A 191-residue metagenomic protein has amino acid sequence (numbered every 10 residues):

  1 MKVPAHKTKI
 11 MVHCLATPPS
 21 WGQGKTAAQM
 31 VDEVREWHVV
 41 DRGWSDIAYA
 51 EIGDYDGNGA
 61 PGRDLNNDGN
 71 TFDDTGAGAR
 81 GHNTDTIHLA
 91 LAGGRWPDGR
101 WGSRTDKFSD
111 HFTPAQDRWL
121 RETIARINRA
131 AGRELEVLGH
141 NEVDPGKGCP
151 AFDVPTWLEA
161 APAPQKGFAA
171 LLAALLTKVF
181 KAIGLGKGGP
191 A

Functional and structural regions predicted by a protein language model:
M1-A28, D54-D68, R80-I87, L91-A191: Basic/polar, cationic surfaces and motifs that engage anionic cell-wall and phosphate/carboxylate ligands
K25-H38: Short Gly/aromatic-enriched secondary-structure transition segments
E36, A50, D54-G57: Acidic, glycine-rich loop-and-strand cores that form catalytic or ligand-binding grooves in diverse globular domains
E36-V40, R126-R129: Short, intrinsically disordered, mixed-charge
D41-I47: Glycine-/small-residue-enriched capping loops at alpha/beta junctions
D73-A77: Short, P/G- and charge-enriched loop/turn segments at secondary-structure junctions
